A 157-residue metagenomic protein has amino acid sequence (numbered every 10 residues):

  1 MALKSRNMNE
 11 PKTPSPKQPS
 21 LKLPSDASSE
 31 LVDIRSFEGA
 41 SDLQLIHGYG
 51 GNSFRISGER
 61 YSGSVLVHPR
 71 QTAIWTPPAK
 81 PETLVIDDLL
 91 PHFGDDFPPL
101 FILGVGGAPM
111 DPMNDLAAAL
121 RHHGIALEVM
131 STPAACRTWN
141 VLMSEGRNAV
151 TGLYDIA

Functional and structural regions predicted by a protein language model:
A2-P78: N-terminal, charge-rich interaction modules
H68, T72-D95: Compact, glycine-rich, soluble single-domain proteins
T72, G106-A108, D155-A157: Short glycine-rich anion-binding loops that position phosphate/pyrophosphate groups of nucleotides and phosphorylated
P91-E128: Mid-chain, well-packed structural core segment of small domains
M130-T132: Mixed-charge, glycine-accented linear interaction segment located at domain edges/termini
A134-L142: Binuclear metal-ion centers of metallo-dependent hydrolases, dominated by the metallo-beta-lactamase
E145-A157: A polyampholytic, Gly/Pro-enriched intrinsically disordered region
